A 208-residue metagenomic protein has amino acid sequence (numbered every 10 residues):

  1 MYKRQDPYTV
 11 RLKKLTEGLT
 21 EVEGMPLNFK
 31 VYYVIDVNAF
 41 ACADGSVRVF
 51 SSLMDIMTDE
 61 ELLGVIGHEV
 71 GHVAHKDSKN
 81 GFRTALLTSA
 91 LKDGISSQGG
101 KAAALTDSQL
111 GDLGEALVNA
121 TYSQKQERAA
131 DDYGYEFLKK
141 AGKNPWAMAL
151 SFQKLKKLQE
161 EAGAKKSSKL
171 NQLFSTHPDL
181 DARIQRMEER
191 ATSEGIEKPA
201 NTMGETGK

Functional and structural regions predicted by a protein language model:
K3-K208: A Zn2+-metalloprotease active-site environment signal
